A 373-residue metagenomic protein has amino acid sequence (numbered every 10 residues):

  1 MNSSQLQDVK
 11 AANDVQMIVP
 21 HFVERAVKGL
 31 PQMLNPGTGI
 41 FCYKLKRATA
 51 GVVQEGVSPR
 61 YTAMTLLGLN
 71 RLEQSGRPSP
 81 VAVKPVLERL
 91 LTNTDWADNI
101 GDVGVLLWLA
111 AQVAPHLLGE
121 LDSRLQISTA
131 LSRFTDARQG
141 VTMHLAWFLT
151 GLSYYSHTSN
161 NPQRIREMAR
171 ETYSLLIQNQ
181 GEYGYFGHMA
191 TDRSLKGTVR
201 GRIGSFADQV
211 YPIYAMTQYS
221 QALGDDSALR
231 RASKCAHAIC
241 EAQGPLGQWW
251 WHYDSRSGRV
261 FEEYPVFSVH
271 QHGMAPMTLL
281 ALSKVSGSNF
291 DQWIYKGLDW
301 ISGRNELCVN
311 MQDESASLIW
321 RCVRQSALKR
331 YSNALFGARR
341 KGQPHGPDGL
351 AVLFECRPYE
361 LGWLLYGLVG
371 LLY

Functional and structural regions predicted by a protein language model:
M1-P85, L109, L117-Q126, R170-Y185 (+2 more regions): Low-complexity, Ser/Thr/Pro/Gly-enriched N-terminal "stalk/linker" regions
L6-A11, T38-V57, G104-G119, F148-Y154 (+3 more regions): Carbohydrate-binding/catalytic loop surfaces
A26, L30, V86-L91, L125-L131 (+5 more regions): Buried hydrophobic core positions in alpha-solenoid tandem helical repeats
V57-R71, D98-Q112, Q139-S156, I203-Q221 (+2 more regions): Well-ordered alpha-helical segments within folded domains of soluble proteins
E73-P80, A111-D122, S156-R166, Q221-D226: Short coil/turn connectors between adjacent alpha-helices in alpha-solenoid helical repeat scaffolds
L121-T150: Asp-box/WD-like beta-propeller blade repeats and closely related beta-sheet repeat scaffolds
T172-A236: Loop-centered beta-sheet repeat module
L229, C235-H252, S257-G287, Q292: Long, repeat-rich segments with strong aromatic
